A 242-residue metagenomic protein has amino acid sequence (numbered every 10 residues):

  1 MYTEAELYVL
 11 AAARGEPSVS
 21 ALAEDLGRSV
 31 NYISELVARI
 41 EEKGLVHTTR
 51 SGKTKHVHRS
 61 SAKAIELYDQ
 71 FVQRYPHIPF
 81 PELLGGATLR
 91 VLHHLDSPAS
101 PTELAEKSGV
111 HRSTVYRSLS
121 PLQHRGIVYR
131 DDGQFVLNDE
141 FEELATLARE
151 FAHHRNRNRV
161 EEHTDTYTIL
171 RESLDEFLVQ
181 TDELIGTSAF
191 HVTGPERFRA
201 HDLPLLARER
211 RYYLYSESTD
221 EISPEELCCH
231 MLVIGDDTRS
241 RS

Functional and structural regions predicted by a protein language model:
A5-V9, A87-L95: Short alpha-helical "packing" element that flanks the helix-turn-helix/winged-helix DNA-binding module
A12-S18, L95-S100: Short capping segments at the starts of secondary-structure elements
A21-G27, S100-G109: A short acidic, leucine-rich amphipathic alpha-helix
R28-E41, G109-H124: Short amphipathic alpha-helical interaction segments
E41-S51, Q123-G133: A short, conserved structural fragment
R50-H56, A62, D131-E142: Short, Lys/Arg-rich nucleic-acid/phosphate-binding segment
K63-T88, E140-L174: Short, amphipathic alpha-helical interaction segments positioned at domain boundaries
R208-S242: Hydrophobic alpha-helical interaction segments
